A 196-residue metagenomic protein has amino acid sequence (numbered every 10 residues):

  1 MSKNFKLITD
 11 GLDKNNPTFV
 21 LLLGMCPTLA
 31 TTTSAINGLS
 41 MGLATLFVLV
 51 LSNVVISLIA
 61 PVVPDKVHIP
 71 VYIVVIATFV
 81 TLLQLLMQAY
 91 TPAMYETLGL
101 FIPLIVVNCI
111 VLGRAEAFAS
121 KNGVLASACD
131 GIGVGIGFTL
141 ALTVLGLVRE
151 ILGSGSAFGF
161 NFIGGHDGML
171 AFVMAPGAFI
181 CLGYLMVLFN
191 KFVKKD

Functional and structural regions predicted by a protein language model:
K6, A126-D196: C-terminal transmembrane helix-loop-helix hairpin of multi-pass membrane proteins
I8-T18: N-terminal membrane topogenic signal
L23-L29, T45-V50, A77-Q84, V106-L112 (+2 more regions): Hydrophobic core segments of alpha-helical transmembrane domains in multi-pass membrane transport and ion-translocation
A35-L51, V71, Y95-V106, P176: Structural signature of hydrophobic alpha-helical transmembrane segments
L49-V50, V54-L86: A glycine-rich, hydrophobic loop/mini-helix early in the fold
S52-D65, L112-N122, L188-N190, K194: C-terminal ends of transmembrane helices
V63-I76, T97-P103, S127-D130: Cytoplasmic-side transmembrane-helix entry/capping segments in multi-pass membrane proteins
L82-T97: Transmembrane alpha-helix boundary signature
